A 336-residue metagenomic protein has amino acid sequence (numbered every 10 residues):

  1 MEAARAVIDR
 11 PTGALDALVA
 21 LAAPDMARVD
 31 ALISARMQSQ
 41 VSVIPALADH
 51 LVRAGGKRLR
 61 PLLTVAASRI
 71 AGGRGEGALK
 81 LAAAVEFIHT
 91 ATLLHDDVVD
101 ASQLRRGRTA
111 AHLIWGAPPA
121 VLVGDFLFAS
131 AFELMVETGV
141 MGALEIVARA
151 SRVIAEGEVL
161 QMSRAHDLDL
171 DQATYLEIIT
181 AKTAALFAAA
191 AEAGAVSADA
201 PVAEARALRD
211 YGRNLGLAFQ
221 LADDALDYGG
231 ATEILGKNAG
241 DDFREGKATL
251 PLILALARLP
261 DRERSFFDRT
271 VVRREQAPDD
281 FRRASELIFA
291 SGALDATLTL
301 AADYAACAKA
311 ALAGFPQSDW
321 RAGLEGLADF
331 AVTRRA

Functional and structural regions predicted by a protein language model:
M1-A336: All-alpha prenyltransferase/terpene-synthase fold signal
